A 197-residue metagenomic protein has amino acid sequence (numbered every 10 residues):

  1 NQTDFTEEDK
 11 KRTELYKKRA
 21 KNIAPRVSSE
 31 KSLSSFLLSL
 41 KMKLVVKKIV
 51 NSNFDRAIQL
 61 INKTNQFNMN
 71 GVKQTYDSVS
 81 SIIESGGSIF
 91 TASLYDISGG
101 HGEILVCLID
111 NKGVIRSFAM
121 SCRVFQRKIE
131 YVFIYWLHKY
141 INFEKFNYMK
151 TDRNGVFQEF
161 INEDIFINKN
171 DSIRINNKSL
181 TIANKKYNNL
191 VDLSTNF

Functional and structural regions predicted by a protein language model:
N1-L40, N142-F197: Terminal substrate-recognition subdomain of acyl/acetyltransferases
F36-L40, I58-K63, K112-R116: Short acidic (Asp/Glu) and glycine-rich catalytic loops that position anionic groups and cofactors
M42-G71: Short amphipathic alpha-helix that is part of the acyltransferase structural core
M69-V72, S121-R123: Short histidine-centered catalytic/ligand-binding loop motif
N70-G87, D96-S98: Active-site rim helix/loop that mediates acceptor-substrate recognition in acyltransferases
F90-A92: Hydrophobic beta-strand residues of extracellular immunoglobulin-like
L94-I97, G102-I167: Acyl-donor binding region in acyl/amide transferases
